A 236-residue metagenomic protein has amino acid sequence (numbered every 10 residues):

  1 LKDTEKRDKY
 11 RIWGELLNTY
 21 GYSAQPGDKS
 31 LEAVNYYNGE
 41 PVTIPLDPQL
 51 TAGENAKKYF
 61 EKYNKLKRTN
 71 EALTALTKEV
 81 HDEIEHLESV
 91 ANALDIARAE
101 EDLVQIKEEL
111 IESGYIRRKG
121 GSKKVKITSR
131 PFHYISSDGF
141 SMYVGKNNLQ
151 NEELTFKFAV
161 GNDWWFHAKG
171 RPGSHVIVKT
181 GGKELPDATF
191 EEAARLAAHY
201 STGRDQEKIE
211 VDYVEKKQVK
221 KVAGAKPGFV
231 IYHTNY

Functional and structural regions predicted by a protein language model:
L1-Y236: Extended, highly charged segments
